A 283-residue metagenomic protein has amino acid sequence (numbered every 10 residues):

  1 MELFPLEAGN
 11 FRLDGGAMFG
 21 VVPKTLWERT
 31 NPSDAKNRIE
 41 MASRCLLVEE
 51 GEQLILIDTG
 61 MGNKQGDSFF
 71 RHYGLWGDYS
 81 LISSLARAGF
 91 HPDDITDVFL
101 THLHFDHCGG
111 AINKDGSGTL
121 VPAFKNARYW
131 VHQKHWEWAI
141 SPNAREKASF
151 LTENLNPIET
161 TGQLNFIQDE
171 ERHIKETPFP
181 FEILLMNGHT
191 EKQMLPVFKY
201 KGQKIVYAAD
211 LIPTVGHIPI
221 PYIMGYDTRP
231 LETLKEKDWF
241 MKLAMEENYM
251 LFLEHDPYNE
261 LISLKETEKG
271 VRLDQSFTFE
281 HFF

Functional and structural regions predicted by a protein language model:
M1-E2: Extreme N-terminal starter segment of soluble prokaryotic enzymes
A8-G9, T59-G62, L103, K134-H135 (+4 more regions): Active-site metal-binding loops of divalent metal-dependent hydrolases
G9-R87, L195-D210: Conserved beta-strand hairpin/beta-sheet module of binuclear metal-dependent hydrolase folds, prominently
I55-I57, F99, Y129, I205-Y207 (+1 more regions): Residue-level marker for buried hydrophobic side chains located in beta-strands that build the well-ordered beta-sheet
H72-S83, K201-F283: Cap/insert and terminal regions of metallo-dependent hydrolase folds
W76-Y79, S84-F90, D94, V121-L185 (+1 more regions): Metallo-beta-lactamase
I95-D106: Metallo-beta-lactamase
C108-T119, S263-L264: Metal-dependent catalytic neighborhoods of phosphoester/phosphodiester hydrolases
